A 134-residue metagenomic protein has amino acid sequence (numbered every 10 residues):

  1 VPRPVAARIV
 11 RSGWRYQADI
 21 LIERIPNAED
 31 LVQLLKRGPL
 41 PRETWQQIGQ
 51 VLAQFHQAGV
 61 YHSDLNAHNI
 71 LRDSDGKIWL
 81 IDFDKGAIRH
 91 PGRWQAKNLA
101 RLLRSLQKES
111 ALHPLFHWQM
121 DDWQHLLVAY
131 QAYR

Functional and structural regions predicted by a protein language model:
V1, L31-H68: Conserved kinase catalytic-core helix
V1-E29, A53-A58: Conserved ATP-binding subdomain of kinase catalytic cores across diverse folds
V10, L21-G38, K85-G86, K108: A glycine-centered beta->alpha junction motif in the catalytic cores of kinase/phosphotransferase enzymes
N66, L71, Q119-W123: Short, conserved alpha-helical segments within structured domains
N69-I81: Conserved protein kinase catalytic/activation segment
I78-R134: C-lobe/activation-segment region of protein kinase-like
